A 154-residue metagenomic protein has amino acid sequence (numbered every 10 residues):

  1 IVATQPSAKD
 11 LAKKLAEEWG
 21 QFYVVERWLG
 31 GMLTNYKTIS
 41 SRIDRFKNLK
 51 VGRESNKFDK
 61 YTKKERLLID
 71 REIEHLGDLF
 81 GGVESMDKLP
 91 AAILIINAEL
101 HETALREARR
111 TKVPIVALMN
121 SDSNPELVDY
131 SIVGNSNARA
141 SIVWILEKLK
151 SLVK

Functional and structural regions predicted by a protein language model:
I1, E99, K148-L149: Extended polybasic, low-complexity segments that bind anionic RNA or targeting/receptor surfaces
I1, I93, I145: Residue-level signature of catalytic and energy-coupling elements of molecular machines, predominantly ATP/GTP-dependent
A3-K14, E18: Walker A/P-loop NTP-binding active-site region of P-loop NTPases, recognizing the glycine-rich GxxxxGKT/S
T4-S7, E26-T34, A98-L100, V113 (+2 more regions): Short, ordered loop/turn segments at secondary-structure junctions
L11, N35, L127-V128: Short Asp/Glu-rich motifs
L15-I69: Long, charge-dense
D59, K63-I95, E99-T111, V116: Extended, charged alpha-helical interaction scaffolds
A104-R106, T111-K154: Short glycine/threonine-rich loop/turn motifs
